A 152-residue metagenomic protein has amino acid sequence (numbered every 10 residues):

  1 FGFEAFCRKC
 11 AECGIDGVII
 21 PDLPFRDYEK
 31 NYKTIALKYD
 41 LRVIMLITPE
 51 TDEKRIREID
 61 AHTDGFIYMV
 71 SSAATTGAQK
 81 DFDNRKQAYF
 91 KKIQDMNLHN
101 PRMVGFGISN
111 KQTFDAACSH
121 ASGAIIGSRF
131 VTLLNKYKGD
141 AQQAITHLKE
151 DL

Functional and structural regions predicted by a protein language model:
F1-A5, D22-K38, D52-R57, T76-K91 (+2 more regions): Active-site-adjacent beta->alpha loops and helix N-cap segments on the catalytic face of soluble alpha/beta enzymes
F1-L23, E150: Active-site beta->alpha loop and helix N-cap motifs at the rims of alpha/beta catalytic domains
C10-G17, A36-V43, A61-M69, S119-A124: Glycine-enriched alpha-helix->loop->beta-strand junction motifs that scaffold or abut catalytic
A11, K33-L37, Q87-L98, I145-L152: Surface-exposed amphipathic alpha-helices with a cationic face
G14-Y28, R42-T51, V70: Catalytic beta/alpha-barrel core
A36-L46, Q94-G105: Short beta-strand/loop segments at the ligand-binding rim of alpha/beta enzyme cores
T51-H62, N97, I108-A124: Catalytic cores of alpha/beta
M103-I108, I126-S128: Glycine-rich beta-strand-to-loop/alpha-helix junction loops that act as flexible
